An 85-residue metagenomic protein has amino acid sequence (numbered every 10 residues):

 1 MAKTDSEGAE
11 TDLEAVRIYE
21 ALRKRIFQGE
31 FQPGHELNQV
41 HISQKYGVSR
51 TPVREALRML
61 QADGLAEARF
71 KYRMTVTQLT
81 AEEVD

Functional and structural regions predicted by a protein language model:
M1-D85: Short linear motifs at protein or domain termini
